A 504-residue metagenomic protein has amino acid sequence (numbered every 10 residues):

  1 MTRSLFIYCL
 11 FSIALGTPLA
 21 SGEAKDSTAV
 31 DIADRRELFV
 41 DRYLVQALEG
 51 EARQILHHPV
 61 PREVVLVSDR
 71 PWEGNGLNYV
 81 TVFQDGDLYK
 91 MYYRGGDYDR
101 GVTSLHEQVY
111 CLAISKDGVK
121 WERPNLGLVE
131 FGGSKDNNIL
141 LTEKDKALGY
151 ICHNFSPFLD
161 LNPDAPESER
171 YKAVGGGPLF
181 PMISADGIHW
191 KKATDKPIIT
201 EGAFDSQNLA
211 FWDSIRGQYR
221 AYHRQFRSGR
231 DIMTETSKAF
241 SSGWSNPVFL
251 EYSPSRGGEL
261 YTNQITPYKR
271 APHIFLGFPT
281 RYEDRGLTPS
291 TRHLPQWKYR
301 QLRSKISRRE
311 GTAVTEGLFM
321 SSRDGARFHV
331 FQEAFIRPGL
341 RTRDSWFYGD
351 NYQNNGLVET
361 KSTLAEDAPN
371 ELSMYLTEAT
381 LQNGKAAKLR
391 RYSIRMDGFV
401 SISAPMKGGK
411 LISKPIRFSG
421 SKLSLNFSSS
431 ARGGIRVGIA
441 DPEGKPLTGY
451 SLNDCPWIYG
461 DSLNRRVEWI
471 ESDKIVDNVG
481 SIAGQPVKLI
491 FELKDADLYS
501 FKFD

Functional and structural regions predicted by a protein language model:
M1-L5: Positively charged n-region of N-terminal signal peptides that target proteins for export
I7-T17: Bacterial N-terminal signal peptides
E23-T262, P267-Y348, A365-D504: Beta-rich carbohydrate-recognition and catalytic domains
N351-K361: Extracellular glycan/ECM-engagement signal in secreted proteins
